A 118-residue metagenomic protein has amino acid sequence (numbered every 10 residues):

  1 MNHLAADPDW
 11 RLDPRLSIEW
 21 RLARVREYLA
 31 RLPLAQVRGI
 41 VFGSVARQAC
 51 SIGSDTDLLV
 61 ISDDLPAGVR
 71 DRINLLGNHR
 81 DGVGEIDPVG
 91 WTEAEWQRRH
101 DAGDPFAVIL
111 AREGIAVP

Functional and structural regions predicted by a protein language model:
M1-I40, A46-G53, S62-P118: Catalytic core of pol beta-like nucleotidyltransferases
D57-L59: Short, well-ordered beta-strand segments
